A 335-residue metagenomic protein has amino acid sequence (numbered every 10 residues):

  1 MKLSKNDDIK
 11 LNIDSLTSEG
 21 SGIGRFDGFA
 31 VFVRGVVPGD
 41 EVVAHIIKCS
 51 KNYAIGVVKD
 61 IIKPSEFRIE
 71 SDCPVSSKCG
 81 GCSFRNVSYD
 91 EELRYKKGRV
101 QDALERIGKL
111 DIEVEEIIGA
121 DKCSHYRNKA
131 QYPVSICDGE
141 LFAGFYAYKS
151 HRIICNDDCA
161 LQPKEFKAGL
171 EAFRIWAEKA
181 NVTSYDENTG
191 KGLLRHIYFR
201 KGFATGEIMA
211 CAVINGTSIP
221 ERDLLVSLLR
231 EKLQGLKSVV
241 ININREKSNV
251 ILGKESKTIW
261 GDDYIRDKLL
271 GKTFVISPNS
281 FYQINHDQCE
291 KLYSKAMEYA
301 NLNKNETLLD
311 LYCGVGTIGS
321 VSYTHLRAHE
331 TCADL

Functional and structural regions predicted by a protein language model:
M1-R327, A333: Accessory RNA-recognition modules of RNA-modification enzymes
